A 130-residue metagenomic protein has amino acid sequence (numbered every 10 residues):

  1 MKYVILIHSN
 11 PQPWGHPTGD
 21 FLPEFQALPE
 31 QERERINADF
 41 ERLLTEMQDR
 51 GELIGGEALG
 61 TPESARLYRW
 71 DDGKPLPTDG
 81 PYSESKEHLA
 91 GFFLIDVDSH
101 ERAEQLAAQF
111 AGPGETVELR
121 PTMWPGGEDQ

Functional and structural regions predicted by a protein language model:
M1-Q130: Conserved, structured core segments of small domains
